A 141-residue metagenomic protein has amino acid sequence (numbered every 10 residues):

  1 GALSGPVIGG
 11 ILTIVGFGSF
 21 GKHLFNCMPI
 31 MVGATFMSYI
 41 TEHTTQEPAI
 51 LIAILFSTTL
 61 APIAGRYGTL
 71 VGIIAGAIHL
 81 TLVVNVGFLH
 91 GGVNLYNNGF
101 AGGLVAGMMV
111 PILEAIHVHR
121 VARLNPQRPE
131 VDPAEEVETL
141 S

Functional and structural regions predicted by a protein language model:
G1-V121, P133-E138: Pore-lining transmembrane helices
N125: Catalytic phosphate/metal-binding cores of nucleic-acid and nucleotide-processing enzymes, i.e., regions that mediate
P129-E130: Transmembrane helical cores of multi-pass ion-transport proteins
